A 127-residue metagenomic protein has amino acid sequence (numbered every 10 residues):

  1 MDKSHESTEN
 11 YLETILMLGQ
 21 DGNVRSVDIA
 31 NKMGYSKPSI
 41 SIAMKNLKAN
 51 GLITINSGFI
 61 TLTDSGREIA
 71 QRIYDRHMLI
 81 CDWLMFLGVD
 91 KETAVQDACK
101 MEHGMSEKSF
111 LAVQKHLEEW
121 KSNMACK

Functional and structural regions predicted by a protein language model:
D2-Y35: N-terminal helix-turn-helix DNA-binding core of bacterial DNA-binding proteins
I29, I40-L47: Basic amphipathic alpha-helical segments that dock to polyanions
K32, I69, F86: Residues within the alpha-helical elements of helix-turn-helix
S36, A43, D97: Residues within the DNA-recognition helix of helix-turn-helix
P38, E92: Key DNA-contact positions within bacterial/archaeal DNA-binding proteins
K48-N56: A short, conserved structural fragment
G58-R76: Basic, amphipathic "hinge/linker" alpha-helix immediately C-terminal to the N-terminal HTH DNA-binding motif
Q96-K127: C-terminal regulatory/oligomerization modules of transcriptional regulators
